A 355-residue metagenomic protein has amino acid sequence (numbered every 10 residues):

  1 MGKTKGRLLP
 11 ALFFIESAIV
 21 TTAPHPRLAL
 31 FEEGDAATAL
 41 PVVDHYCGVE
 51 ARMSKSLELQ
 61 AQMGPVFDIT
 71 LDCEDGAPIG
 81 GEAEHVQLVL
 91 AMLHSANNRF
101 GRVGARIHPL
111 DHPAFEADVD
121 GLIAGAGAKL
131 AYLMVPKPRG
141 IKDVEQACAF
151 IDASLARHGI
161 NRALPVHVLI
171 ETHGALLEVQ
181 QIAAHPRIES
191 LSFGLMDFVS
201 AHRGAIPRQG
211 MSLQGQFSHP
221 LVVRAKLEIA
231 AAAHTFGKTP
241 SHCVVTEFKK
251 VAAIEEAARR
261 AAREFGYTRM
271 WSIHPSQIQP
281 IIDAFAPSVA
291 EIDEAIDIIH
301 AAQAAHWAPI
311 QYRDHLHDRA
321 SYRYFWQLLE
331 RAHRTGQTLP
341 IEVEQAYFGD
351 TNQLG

Functional and structural regions predicted by a protein language model:
M1-F14: Positively charged N-terminal leader segments that act as targeting/secretion signals
I15-G355: Expand to "…catalyze enediolate/carbanion chemistry for C-C bond making/breaking, isomerization, decarboxylation
